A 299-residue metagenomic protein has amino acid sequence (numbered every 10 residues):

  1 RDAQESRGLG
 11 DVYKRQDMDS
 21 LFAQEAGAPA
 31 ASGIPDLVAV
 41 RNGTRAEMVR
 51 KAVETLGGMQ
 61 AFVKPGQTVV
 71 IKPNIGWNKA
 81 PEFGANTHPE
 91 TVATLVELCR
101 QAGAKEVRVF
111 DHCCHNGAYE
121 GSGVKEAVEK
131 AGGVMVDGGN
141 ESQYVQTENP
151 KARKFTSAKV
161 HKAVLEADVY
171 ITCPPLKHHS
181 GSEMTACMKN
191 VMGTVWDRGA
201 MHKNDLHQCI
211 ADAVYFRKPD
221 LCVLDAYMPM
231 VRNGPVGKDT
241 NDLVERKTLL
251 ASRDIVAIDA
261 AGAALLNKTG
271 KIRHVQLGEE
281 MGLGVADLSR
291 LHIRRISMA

Functional and structural regions predicted by a protein language model:
R1, R7, D11-A299: N-terminal and secondary-structure boundary signal
